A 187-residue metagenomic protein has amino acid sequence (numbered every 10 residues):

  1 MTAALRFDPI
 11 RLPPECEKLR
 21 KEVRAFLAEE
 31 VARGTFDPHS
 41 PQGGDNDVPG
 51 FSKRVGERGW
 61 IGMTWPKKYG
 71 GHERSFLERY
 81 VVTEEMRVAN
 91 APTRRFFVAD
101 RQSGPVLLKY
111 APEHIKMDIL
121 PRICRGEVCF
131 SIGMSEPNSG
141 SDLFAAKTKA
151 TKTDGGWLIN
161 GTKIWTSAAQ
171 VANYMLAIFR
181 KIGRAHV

Functional and structural regions predicted by a protein language model:
M1-V98, D118-R125: Amphipathic, small/basic residue-rich leader segments at the start of a protein or domain
R74-S75, D142-F144, A168-N173: Short glycine/proline-enriched turns and hinge-like loops at secondary-structure junctions
R94-H114, G140-L143: N-terminal glycine-rich flavin-associated loop
G126-M134: A short, Trp-centered hydrophobic/proline-enriched beta-strand micro-motif
S139-D142, W157, T166: Hydrophobic, small-residue-rich alpha-helical packing segments that form membrane-like cores
T148-T151: A structural signal for short hydrophobic beta-strand segments in well-ordered beta-sheet cores
N160-R184: A short core secondary-structure module
